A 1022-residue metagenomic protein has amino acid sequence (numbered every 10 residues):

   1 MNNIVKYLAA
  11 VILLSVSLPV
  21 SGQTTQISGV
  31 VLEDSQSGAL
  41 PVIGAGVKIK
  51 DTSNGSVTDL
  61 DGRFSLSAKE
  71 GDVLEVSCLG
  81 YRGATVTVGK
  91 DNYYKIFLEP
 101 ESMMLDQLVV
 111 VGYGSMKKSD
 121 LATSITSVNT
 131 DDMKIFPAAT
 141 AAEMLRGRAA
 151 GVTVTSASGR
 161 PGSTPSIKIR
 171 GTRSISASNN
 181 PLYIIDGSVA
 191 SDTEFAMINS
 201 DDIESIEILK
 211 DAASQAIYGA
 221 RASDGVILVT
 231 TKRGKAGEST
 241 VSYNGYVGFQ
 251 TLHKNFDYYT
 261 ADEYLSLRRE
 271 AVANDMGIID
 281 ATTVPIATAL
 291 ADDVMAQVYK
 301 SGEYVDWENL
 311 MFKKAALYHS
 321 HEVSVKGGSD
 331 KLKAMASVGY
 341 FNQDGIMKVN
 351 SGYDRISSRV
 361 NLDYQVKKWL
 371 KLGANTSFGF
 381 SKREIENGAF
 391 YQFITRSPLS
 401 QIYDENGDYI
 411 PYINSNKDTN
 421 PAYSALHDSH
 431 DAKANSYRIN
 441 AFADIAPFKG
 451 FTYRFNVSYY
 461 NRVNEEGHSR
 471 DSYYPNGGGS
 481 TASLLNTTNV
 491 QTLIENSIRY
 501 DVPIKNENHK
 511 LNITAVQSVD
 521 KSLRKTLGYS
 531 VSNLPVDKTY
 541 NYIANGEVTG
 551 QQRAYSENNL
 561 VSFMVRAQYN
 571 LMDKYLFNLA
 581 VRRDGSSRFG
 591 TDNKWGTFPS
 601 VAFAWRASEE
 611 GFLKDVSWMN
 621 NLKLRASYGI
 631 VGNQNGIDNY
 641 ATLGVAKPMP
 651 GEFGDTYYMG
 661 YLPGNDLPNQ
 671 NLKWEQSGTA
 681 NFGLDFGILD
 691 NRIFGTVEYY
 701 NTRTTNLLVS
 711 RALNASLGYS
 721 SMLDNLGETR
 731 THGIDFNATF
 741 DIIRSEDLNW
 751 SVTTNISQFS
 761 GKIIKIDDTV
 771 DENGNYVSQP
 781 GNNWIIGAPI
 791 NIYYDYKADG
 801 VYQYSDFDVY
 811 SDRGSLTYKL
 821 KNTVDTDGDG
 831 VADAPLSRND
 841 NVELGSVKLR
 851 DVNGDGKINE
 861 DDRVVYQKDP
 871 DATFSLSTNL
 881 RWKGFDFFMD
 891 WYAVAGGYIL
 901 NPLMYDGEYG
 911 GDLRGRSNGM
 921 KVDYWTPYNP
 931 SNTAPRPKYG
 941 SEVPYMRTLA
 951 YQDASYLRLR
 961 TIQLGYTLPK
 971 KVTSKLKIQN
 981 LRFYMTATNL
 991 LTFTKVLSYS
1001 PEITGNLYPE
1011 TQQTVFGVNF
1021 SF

Functional and structural regions predicted by a protein language model:
M1-R359, Y364-V366, K371-G373, R438 (+5 more regions): Short, small/polar-rich motifs associated with maturation and membrane association, primarily at protein termini
A39-P41, S53, R82-T85, V189 (+7 more regions): Short, solvent-exposed loop/turn motifs
V47, V76, Y183, Y403 (+3 more regions): Short aromatic-centered micro-motifs
M133, N179-N180, A289, H319 (+5 more regions): Extracellular/periplasmic, surface-exposed regions of secreted and cell-surface proteins
S242-Y299, D724, I743-V865: Conserved small-residue
I402-Y403, D471-T481, E652-L662, L713-M722 (+1 more regions): Solvent-exposed loop segments that connect transmembrane elements
S586, N841-L844, V894-F983, A987: Extracytoplasmic gating/loop element in the C-terminal half of outer-membrane beta-barrel translocons and assembly
Q867-L900: Glycine-rich, aromatic-lined ligand/substrate-binding cores of catalytic and carbohydrate-binding domains
